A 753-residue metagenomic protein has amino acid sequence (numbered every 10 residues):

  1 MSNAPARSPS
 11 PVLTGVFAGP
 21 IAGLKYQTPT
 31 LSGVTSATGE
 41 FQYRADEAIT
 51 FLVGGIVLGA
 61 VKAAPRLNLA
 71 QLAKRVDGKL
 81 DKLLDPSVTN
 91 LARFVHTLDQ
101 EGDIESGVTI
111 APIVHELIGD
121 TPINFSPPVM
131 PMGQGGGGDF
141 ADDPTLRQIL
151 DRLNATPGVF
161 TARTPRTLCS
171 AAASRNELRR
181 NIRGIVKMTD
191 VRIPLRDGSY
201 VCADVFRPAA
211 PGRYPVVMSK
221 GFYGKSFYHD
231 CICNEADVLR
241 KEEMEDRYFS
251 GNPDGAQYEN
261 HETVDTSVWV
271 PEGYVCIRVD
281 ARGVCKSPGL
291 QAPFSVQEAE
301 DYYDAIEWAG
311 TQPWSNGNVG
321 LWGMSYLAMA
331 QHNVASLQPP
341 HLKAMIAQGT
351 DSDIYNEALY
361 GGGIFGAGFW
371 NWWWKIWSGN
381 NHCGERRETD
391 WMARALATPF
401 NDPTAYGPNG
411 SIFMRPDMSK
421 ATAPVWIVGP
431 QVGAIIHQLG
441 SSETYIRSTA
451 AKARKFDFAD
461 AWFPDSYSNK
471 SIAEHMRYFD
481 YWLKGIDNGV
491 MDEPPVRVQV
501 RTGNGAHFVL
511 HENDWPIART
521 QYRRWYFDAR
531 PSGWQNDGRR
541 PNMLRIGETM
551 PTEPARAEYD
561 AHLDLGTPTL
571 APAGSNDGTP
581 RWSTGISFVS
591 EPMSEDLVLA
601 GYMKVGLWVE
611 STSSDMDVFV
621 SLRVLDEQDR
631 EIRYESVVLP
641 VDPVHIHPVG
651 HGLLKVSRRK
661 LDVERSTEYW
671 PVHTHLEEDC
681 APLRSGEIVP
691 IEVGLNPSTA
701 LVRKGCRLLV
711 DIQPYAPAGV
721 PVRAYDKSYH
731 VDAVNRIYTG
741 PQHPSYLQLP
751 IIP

Functional and structural regions predicted by a protein language model:
S2-I182: Feature for extracytoplasmic/surface-facing segments of secreted or surface-associated proteins, emphasizing
A18, F41-Y43, L195, V609-S613: Non-cytosolic beta-sheet module surface loops
I21-K25, D46-A48, Y200, P495 (+2 more regions): Exposed beta-strand and adjacent loop surfaces of beta-rich binding modules that mediate intermolecular recognition
G23-Q27, A48-F51, W370, I376-G379 (+1 more regions): Short polybasic amphipathic segments
T28-T30, V53, L195, R207 (+3 more regions): Residue-level signal for short segments within beta-strands and strand-turn junctions of well-structured beta-sheet
E47, S199, Y274, V319 (+5 more regions): Surface-exposed loop/turn positions
R183-M491, P495: Active-site-proximal cap/loop segments of hydrolase catalytic domains
A461-P753: C-terminal, loop-rich substrate-recognition/catalytic regions characterized by aromatic stacking residues
